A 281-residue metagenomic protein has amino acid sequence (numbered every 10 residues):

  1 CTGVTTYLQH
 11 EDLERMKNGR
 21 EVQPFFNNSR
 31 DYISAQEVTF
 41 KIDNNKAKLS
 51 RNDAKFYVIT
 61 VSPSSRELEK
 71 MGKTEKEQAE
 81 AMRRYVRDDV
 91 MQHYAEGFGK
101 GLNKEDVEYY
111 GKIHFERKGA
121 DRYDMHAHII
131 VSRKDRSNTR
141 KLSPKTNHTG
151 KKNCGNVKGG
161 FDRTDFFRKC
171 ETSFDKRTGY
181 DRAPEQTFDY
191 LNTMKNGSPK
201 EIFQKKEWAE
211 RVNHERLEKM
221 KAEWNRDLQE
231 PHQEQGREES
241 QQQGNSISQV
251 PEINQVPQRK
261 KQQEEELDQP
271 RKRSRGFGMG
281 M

Functional and structural regions predicted by a protein language model:
C1-M281: N-terminal nicking endonuclease/strand-transfer module with a His-rich metal-binding environment and a catalytic Tyr
